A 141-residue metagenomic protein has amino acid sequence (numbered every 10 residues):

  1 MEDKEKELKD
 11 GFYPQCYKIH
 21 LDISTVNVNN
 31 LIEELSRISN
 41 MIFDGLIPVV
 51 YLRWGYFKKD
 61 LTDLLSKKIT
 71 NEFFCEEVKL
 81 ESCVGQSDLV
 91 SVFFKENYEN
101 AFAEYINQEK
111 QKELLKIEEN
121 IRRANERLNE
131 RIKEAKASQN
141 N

Functional and structural regions predicted by a protein language model:
E2-F12, S36-F43: Short, flexible, solvent-exposed loop/turn segments with mixed acidic/basic and small polar residues
G11-L21: Short glycine-/aliphatic-rich beta-strand segments at the starts of folded cytosolic domains
I19-V26, R53: Short, flexible beta-strand-to-coil junctions
T25-I32, F57-D63: Short, conserved charged micro-motifs
N40-Q86: Short, intrinsically disordered low-complexity segments
T62-L64, G85-E109: Short, low-order "capping/linker" segments at domain edges
Q108-A135: Periodic self-assembly scaffolds
A135-N141: Short acidic DE-rich linear segments
